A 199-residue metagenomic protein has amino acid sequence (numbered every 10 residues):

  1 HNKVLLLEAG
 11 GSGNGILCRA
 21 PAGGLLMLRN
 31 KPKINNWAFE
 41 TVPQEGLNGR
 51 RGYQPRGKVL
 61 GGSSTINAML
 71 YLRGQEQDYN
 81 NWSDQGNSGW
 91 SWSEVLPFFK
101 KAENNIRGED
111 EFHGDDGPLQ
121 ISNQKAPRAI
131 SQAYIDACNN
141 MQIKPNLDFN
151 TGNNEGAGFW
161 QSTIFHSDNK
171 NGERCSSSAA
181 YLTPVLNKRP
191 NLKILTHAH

Functional and structural regions predicted by a protein language model:
H1-H199: N-terminal redox-cofactor-binding region of secreted/periplasmic oxidoreductases
